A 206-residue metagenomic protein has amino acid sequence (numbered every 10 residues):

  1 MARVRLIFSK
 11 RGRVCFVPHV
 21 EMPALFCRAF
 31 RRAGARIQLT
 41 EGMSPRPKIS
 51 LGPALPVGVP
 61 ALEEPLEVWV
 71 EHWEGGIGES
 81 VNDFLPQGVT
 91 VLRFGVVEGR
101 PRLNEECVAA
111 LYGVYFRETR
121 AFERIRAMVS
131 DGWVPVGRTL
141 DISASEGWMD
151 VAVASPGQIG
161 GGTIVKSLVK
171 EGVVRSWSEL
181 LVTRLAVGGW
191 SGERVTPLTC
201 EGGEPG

Functional and structural regions predicted by a protein language model:
M1-F8, V14: Hydrophobic, proline/glycine-rich low-complexity stretches
F8-K10, V68-W73, V114-R120, V151-G157: Short beta-strand-to-loop capping motifs
R13-L39: N-terminal ordered "arm"
R36-S44, L92-V96, V136-T139, R175-L181: A short, aromatic/hydrophobic, helix- or strand-capping loop or linear motif that either lines the entrance/gate
Q38-V70: Short, charge-patterned binding micro-sites
R46-A54, F94-P101, S130-I142: Short amphipathic beta-strand starts and helix->beta connectors
L62-G113: Ordered, amphipathic secondary-structure segments that act as subunit-interaction surfaces in large macromolecular
R124-G206: Core RNA-modification/binding signature centered on pseudouridine synthases
